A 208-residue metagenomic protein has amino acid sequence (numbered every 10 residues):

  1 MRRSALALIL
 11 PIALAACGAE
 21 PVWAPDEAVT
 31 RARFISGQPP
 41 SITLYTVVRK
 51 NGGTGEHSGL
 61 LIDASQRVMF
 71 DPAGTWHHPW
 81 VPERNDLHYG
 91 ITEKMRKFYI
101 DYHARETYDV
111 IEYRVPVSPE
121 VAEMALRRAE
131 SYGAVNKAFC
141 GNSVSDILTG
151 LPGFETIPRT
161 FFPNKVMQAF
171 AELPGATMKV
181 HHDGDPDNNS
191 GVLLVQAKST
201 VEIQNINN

Functional and structural regions predicted by a protein language model:
M1-L6: Bacterial N-terminal signal peptides that target proteins for export
A13-A16: C-terminal motif of bacterial Sec signal peptides marking the signal peptidase cleavage site
A19-D26, M124-N208: Activation targets extended, charge/polar-rich intrinsically disordered C-terminal tails
W23-A24, I35-Y108: Glycine-rich catalytic cores of cysteine/serine-nucleophile enzymes that process amide/ester linkages in cell-envelope
T46-R49, E56-H57, T107-V115, L126-V135 (+1 more regions): Second-shell loop/turn segments in exported
G53, Y89-E93, V115-E120, A134-N142 (+1 more regions): Soluble non-cytosolic domains of exported or imported proteins
W76, Y108, P116, E120 (+1 more regions): Acidic helix-start/capping segments at beta-turn-to-alpha-helix junctions
